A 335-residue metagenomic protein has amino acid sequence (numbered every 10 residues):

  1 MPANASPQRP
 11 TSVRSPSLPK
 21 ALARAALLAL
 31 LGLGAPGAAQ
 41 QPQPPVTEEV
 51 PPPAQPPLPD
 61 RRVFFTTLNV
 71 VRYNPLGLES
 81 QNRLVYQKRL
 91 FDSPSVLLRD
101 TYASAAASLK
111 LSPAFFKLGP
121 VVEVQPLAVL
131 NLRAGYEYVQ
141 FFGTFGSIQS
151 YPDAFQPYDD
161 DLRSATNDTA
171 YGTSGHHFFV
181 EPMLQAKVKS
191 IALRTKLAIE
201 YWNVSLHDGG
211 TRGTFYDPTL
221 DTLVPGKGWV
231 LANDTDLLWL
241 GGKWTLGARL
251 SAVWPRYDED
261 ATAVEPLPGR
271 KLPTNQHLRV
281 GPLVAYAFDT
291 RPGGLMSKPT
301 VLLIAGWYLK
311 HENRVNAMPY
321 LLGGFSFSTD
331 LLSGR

Functional and structural regions predicted by a protein language model:
M1-D60, P292-L295, R314, S328-R335: Cleavable N-terminal export/targeting peptides
A26-L27, A38, G228-V230, L237-W239 (+2 more regions): Terminal non-domain segments
Q40-V96, H207: Outer-membrane beta-barrel initiation region
P42-V50, R61-F65, V129-W239, D258-V280 (+2 more regions): Outer-membrane pore/translocation modules
R61-R72, D100-P113, P120, L132-G135 (+2 more regions): Transmembrane beta-strand segments that form the barrel wall of outer-membrane beta-barrel proteins
K88-L90, P126, I199-Y201: Beta-strand elements of well-folded, non-transmembrane domains
L98-A105, P113-F115, H177, P218 (+1 more regions): Short linear interaction motifs
F115, V121-L127: Compact, well-ordered interaction domains used in eukaryotic information-processing assemblies
